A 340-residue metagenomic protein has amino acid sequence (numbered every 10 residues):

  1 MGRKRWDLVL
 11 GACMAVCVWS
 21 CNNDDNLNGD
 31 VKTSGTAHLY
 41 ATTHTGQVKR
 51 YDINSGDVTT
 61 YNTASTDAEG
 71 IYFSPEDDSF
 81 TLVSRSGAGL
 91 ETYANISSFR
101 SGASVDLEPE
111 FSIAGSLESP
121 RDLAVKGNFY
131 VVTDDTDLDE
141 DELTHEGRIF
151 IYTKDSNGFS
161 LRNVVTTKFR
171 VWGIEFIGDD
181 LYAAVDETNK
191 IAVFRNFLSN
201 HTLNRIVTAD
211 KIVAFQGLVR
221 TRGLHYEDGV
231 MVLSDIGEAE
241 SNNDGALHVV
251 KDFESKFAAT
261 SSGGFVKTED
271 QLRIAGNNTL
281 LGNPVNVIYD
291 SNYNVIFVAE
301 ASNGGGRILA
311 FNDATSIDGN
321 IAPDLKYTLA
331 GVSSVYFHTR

Functional and structural regions predicted by a protein language model:
M1-G46, I53-S55: Bacterial Sec-dependent N-terminal signal peptides
D24-G35, S65-S79, A114-F129, V164-D180 (+3 more regions): Beta-rich, blade/repeat-based domains predominating in secreted/periplasmic proteins but also intracellular
T33-S34, L39-T45, S74-P75, T81-G87 (+5 more regions): Conserved beta-strand positions in repeat-built beta-propeller and related beta-rich domains
A37-S79: Post-signal-peptide N-terminal segment of Sec-exported extracytoplasmic proteins
Q47-K49, D67, G89-A94, H145-I151 (+4 more regions): A short loop-to-beta-strand structural motif that recurs across blades of beta-propeller domains
G56-A64, A103-A114, G158-V165, L203-F215 (+2 more regions): A short beta-strand motif characteristic of beta-propeller blades
T92-A103, E140, I151-G158, F194-N204 (+4 more regions): Short loop/turn segments immediately following beta-strands, especially the blade-tip and inter-blade linker loops
G304-N312, I317-R340: Blade-level signature of beta-propeller repeat domains, shared across WD40, Kelch, NHL, RCC1 and BNR/Asp-box propellers
